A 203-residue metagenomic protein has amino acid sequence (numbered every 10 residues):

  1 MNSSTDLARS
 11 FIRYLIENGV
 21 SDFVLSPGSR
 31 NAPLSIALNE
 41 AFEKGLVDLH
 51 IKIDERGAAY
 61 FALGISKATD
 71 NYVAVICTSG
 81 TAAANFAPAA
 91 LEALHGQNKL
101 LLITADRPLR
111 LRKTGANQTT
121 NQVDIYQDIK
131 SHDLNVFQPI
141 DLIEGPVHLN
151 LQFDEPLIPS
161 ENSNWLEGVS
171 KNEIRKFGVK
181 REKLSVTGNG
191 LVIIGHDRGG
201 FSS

Functional and structural regions predicted by a protein language model:
M1-S203: N-terminal alpha/beta PP-like core and its mobile active-site loop of ThDP/TPP-dependent enzymes
